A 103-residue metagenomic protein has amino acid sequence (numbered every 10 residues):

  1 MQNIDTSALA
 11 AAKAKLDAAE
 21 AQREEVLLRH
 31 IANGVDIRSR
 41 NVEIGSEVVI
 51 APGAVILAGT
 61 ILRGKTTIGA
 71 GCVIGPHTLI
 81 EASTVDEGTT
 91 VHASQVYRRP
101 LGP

Functional and structural regions predicted by a protein language model:
M1-N41, S46-V48, G53, G88 (+1 more regions): Terminal amphipathic alpha-helical/low-complexity segments used for targeting or macromolecular assembly
S39-R40, G45-S46, A51-P52, L57-A58 (+7 more regions): Left-handed beta-helix
